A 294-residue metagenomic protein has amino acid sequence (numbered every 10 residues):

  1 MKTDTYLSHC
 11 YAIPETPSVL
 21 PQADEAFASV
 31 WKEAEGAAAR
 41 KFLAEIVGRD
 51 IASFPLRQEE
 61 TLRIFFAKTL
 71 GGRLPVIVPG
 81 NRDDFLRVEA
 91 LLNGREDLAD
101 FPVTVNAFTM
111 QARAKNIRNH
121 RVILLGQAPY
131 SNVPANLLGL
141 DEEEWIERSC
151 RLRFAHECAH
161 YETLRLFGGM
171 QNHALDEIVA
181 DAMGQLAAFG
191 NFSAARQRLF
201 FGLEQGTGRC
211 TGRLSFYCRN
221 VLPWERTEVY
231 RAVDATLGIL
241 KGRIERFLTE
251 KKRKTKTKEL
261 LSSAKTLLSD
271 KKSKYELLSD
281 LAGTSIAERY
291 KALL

Functional and structural regions predicted by a protein language model:
M1-R73, A287-L294: N-terminal low-structure segments adjacent to metalloprotease catalytic domains across cellular compartments
T69-W145: Active-site scaffold of zinc-dependent metalloenzymes
E142-S149, F167-A174: Short, solvent-exposed segments of well-ordered alpha helices
R148-R165, E177: Active-site recognition of the HExxH zinc-binding catalytic motif
C158, E162, L166, M183-A187 (+2 more regions): Generic structural signal for hydrophobic core residues of well-folded globular domains
L164-N172, F189-Q197: Short, solvent-exposed secondary-structure capping/transition elements
A174-F189: An active-site-proximal "capping" alpha-helix that borders the catalytic cofactor pocket
N191-L294: Long, well-structured alpha-helical subdomains associated with metal-dependent extracellular/ecto-lumenal hydrolases
